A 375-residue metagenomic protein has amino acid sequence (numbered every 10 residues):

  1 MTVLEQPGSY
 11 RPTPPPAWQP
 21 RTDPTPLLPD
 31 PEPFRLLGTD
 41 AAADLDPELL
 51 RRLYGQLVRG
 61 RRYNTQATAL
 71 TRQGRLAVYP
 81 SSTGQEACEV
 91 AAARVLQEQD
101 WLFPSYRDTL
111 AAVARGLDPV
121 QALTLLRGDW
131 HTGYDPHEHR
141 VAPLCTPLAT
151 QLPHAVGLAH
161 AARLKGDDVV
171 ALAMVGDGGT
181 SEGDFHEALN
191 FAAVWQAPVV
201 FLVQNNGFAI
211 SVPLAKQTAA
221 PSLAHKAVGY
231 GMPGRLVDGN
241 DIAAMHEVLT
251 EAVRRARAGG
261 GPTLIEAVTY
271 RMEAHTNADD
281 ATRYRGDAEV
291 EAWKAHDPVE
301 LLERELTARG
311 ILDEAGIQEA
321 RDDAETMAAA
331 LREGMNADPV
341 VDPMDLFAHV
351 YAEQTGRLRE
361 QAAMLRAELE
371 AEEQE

Functional and structural regions predicted by a protein language model:
M1-A87, E273, T282, D287-E375: Conserved acidic/glycine
T25-L27, A92-V95, R255-A256: A general structural signal for short secondary-structure junctions and capping/turn motifs
P31-E32, T65, Q73-G74, D118 (+9 more regions): Residue-level signal for pocket-adjacent positions within structured domains
G38, P104, L236-D238: Structural signal for conserved beta-strand scaffold positions within catalytic alpha/beta enzyme cores
R62-T65, A69-W195, P213-A219, A224 (+1 more regions): Cofactor-binding active-site loop characterized by glycine-rich and histidine/acidic residues
Y106, A267-T269, V350: A general secondary-structure junction signal
V120, A243-H246, M344: Residues in well-ordered alpha-helical elements
P147-A337: Glycine-rich ThDP/TPP pyrophosphate-binding loop and its adjacent helix/strand module within ThDP-dependent enzymes
